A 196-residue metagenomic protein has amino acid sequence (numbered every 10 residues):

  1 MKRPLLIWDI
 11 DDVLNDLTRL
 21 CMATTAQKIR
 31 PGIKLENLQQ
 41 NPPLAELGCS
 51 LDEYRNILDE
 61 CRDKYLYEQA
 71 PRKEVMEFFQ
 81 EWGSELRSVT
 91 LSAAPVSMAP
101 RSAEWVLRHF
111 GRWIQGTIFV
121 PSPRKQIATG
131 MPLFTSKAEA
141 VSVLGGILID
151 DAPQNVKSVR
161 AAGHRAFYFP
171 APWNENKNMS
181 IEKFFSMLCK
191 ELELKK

Functional and structural regions predicted by a protein language model:
M1-Y54, A162: Active-site neighborhood of HAD-like aspartate-dependent phosphohydrolases
N15-T18, M22-A23, S97-R101, Q126-I127 (+2 more regions): Short catalytic/ligand-binding loop motif for oxyanion handling, primarily in non-cytosolic enzymes, centered on
G32, I114-I118, R165-A171: Short hydrophobic/aromatic-enriched beta-strand-loop microsegments
G48, E60-T90, P95-R101: Short, acidic loop-to-helix structural element flanking the phosphoryl-transfer center in phosphate-processing enzymes
A93-G146: Substrate-recognition "cap/lid" segment bordering the active-site pocket of phosphatases
S122-T129, N174-K177, S186-E191: A short acidic, often aromatic-flanked loop/helix-cap motif at beta-alpha or helix-coil junctions that lines enzyme
V143, I147-E182: Acidic, Mg2+-coordinating phosphoryl-transfer loop and its flanking beta/alpha structural elements, shared across
